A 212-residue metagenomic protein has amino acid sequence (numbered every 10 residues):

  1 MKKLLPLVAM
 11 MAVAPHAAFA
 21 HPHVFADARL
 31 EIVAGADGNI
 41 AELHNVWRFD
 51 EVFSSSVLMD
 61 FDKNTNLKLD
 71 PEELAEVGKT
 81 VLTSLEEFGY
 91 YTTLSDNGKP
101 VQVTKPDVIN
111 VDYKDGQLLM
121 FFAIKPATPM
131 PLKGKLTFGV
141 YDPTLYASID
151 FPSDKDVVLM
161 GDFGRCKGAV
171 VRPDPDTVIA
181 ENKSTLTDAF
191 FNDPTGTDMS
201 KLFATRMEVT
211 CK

Functional and structural regions predicted by a protein language model:
L4-V13: Sec-dependent N-terminal signal peptides
P15-A20: Sec/Tat signal peptide C-region and signal peptidase I cleavage site
H21-D37: Short N-terminal segments immediately surrounding and downstream of signal-peptide cleavage
L30, G38-F49, L118-P126: Short, well-ordered beta-strand segments enriched in hydrophobic/aromatic residues
V52-P131: Structured domain cores in non-transmembrane regions
N97-K212: Mature, soluble, non-transmembrane domains
